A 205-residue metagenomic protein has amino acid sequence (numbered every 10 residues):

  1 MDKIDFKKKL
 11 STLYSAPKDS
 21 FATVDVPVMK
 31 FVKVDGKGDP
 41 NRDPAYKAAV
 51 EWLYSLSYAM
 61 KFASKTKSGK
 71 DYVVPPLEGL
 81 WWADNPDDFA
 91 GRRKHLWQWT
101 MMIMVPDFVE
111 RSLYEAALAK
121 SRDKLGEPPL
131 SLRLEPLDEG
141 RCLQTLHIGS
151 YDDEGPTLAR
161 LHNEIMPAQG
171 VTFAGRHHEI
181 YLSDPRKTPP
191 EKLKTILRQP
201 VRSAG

Functional and structural regions predicted by a protein language model:
M1-G205: A solvent-exposed interaction/effector surface
